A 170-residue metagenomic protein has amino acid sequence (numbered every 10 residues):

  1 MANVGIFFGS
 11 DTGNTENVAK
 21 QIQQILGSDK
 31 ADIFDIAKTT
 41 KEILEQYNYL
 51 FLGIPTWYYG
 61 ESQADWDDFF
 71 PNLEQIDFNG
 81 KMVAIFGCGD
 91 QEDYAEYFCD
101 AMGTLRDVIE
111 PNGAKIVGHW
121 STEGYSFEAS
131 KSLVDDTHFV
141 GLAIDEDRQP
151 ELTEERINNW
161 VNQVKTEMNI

Functional and structural regions predicted by a protein language model:
A2-G5, D67-F69: FNR/FR-type flavoprotein reductase catalytic core
V4-I22: N-terminal beta1-alpha1 ligand-phosphate binding loop
I25, D29, F34, Q46-I170: FMN-binding flavodoxin-like domain, especially the glycine-rich phosphate-binding loop
D35-T40: Short acidic loop-to-helix transition motifs that present clustered carboxylates
